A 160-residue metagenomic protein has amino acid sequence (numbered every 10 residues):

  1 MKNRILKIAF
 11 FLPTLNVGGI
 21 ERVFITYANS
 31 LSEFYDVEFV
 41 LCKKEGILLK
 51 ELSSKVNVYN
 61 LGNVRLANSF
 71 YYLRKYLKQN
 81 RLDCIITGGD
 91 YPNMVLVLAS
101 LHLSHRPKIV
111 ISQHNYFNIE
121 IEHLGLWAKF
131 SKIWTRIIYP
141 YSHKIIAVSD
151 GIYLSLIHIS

Functional and structural regions predicted by a protein language model:
M1-S160: Membrane-interface segments of envelope glycosyltransferases acting on lipid-linked substrates or membrane lipids
